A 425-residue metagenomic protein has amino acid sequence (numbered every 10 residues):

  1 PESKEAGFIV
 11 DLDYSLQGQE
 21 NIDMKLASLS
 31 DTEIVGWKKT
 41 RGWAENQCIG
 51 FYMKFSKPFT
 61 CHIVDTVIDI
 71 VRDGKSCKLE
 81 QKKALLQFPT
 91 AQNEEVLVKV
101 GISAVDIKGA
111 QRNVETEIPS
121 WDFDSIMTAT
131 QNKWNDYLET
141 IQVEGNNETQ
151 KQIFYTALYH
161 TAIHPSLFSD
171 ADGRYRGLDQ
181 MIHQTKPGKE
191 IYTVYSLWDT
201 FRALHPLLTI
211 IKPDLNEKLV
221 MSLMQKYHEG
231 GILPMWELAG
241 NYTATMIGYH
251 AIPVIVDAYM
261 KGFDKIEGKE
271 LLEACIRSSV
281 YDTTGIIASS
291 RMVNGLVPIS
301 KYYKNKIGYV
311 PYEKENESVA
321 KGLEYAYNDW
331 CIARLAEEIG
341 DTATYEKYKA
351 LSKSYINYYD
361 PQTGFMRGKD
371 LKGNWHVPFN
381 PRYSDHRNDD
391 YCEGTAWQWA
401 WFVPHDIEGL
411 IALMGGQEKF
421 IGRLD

Functional and structural regions predicted by a protein language model:
P1-Y192, Q225: Beta-sandwich/jelly-roll carbohydrate-recognition scaffolds of carbohydrate-active enzymes
A6-I9, T156-S169, T193-E217, V256-K261 (+2 more regions): Alpha-helical support elements that line or immediately flank enzyme active sites and cofactor-binding pockets
N146-Q150, L167-D172, I210-V220, M260-E273 (+2 more regions): Structural helix-adjacent loops and short alpha-helical linkers that scaffold large soluble proteins
L158-D170, K212-P213, S222-E229, K261 (+4 more regions): Glycine-rich, acidic and aromatic/proline-enriched surface loops and short helix-turn segments that act as binding
Y175-D179, H183-T185, D214-K301, T363-D370: Helix-terminus loop motifs that line ligand-binding clefts
I182-K186, G230-L238, I299-S318, F379-E393: Acidic/His metal-coordination segments adjacent to aromatic residues that form catalytic metal sites in metalloenzymes
G188-S196, G240-G248, K314-Y325, S384-A400 (+1 more regions): Solvent-exposed loop and edge beta-strand segments that line ligand/cofactor-binding and catalytic clefts
P234, A333, E338-D425: Catalytic cores of carbohydrate-active enzymes
